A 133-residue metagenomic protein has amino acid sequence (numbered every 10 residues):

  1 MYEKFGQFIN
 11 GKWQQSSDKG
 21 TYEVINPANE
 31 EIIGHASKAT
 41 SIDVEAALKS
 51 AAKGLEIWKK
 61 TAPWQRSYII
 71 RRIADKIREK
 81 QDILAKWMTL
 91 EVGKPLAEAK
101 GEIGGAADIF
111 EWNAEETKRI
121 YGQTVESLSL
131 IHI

Functional and structural regions predicted by a protein language model:
M1-A28: Hydrophobic face of amphipathic alpha-helices that form TPR/SEL1-like repeat modules and related alpha-solenoid
E3, F8, I33, A52-L55 (+1 more regions): A generic, residue-level signal for flexible/boundary positions that often mark functional hotspots
I33-Y121: Glycine-rich loop-to-alpha-helix module at the N-terminal edge of alpha/beta enzyme cores
Q123-S127: Long, charged, glycine-rich C-terminal linkers/tails
I131-I133: Conserved small/polar residues in nucleotide/adenosyl-binding loops
